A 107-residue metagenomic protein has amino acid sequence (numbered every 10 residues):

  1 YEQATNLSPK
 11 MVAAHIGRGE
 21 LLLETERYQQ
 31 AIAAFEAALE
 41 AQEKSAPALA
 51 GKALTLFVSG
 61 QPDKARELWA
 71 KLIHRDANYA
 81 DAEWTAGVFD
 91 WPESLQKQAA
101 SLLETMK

Functional and structural regions predicted by a protein language model:
L7, E40-Q42, H74-R75: Structural marker of alpha-solenoid helical repeat scaffolds
A14, L21, A48, D81-A82: TPR alpha-solenoid repeat register
L68-K107: Terminal, low-structured helical/coil segments at or just beyond the last alpha-helical repeat
